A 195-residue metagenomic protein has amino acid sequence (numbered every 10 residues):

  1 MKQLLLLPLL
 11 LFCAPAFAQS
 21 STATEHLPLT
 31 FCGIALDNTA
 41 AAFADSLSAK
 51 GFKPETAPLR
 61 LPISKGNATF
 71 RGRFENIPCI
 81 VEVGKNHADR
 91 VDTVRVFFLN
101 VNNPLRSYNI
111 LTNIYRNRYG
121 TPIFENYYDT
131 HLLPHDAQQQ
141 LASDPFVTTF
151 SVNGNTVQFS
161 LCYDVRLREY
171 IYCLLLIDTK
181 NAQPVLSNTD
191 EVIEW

Functional and structural regions predicted by a protein language model:
M1-L4, W195: Short, Lys/Arg-enriched, disordered terminal segments
Q3-A18: Sec-dependent N-terminal signal peptides
L11, F74, H87, V152-G154: A generic beta-sheet turn/junction motif
Q19-L61, F97-W195: Non-cytosolic coordination micro-motifs
A23, H87-R90: Short, flexible turn/loop "capping" segments at secondary-structure junctions
S46, R90-T93: Coil residues (strongly favoring Ser/Thr
K65-H87: Compositionally biased P/S/T/G-rich terminal and signal peptide-adjacent segments that lie outside catalytic cores
C79-E82, V96-N100: Short secondary-structure capping micro-motifs at structural edges
